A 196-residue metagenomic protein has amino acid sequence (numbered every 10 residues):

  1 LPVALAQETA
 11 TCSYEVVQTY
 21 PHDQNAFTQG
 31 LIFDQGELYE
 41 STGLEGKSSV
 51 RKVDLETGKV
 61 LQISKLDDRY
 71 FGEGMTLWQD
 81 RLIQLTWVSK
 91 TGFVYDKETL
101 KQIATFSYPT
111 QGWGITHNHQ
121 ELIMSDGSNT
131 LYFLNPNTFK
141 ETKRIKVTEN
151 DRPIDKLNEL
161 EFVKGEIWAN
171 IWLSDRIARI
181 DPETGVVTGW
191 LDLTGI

Functional and structural regions predicted by a protein language model:
Q7-N25, L55-L61: A short helix->beta-strand "capping" segment at the edge of beta-propeller domains
V17-S49, S64-T76: Beta-strand-rich domains and repeat architectures in extracellular enzymes and scaffolds, especially beta-propellers
T19-Q24, I63-D68, A104-T110, I145-R152 (+1 more regions): Surface loop/turn motifs at the tips and blade-to-blade linkers of beta-strand repeat domains
A26-F27, G46, R69-F71, V88 (+3 more regions): Beta-rich catalytic cores
Q35-G36, Q79-R81, H119-E121, K164-G165: Short coil/turn segments that connect the beta-strands within blades of beta-propeller domains
Y39-L44, L82-S89, M124-S128, A169-L173: Conserved beta-strand positions in repeat-built beta-propeller and related beta-rich domains
D54-G58, D96-L100, P136-F139, D181-G185: Short loop/turn segments that connect beta-strands within beta-propeller blades
G58-V94, L100-G112: Blade-loop segments of beta-propeller domains
